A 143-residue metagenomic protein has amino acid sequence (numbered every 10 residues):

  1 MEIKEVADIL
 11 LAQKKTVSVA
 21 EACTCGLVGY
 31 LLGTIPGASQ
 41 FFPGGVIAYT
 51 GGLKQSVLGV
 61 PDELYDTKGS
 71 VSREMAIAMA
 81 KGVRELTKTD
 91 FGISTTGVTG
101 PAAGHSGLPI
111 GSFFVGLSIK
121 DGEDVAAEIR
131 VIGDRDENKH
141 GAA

Functional and structural regions predicted by a protein language model:
M1-A143: Short alpha-helical segments enriched in small residues
